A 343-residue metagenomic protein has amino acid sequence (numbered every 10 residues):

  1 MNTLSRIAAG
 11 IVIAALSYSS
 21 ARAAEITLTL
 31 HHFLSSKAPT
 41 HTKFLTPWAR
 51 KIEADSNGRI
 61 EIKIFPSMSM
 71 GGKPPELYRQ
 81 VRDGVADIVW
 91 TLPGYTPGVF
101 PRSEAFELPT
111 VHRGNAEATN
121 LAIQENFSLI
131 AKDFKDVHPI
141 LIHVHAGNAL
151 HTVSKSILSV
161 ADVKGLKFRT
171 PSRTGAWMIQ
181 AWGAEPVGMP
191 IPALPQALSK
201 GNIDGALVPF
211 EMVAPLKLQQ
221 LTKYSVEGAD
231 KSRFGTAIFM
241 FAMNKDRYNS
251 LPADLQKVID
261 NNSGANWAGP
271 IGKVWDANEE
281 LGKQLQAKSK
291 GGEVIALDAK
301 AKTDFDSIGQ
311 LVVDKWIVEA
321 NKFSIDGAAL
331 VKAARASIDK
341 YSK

Functional and structural regions predicted by a protein language model:
M1-A8, S20: Bacterial N-terminal signal peptides that target proteins for export
I7-A15: Sec-dependent N-terminal signal peptides
A9, A24-E117, L129-K343: N-terminal secretory/targeting leader peptides
L16-S17, S56: N-terminal regions of proteins, emphasizing targeting and processing segments when present
S17-A23: Sec/Tat signal peptide C-region and signal peptidase I cleavage site
N126: Anion-recognition interface
